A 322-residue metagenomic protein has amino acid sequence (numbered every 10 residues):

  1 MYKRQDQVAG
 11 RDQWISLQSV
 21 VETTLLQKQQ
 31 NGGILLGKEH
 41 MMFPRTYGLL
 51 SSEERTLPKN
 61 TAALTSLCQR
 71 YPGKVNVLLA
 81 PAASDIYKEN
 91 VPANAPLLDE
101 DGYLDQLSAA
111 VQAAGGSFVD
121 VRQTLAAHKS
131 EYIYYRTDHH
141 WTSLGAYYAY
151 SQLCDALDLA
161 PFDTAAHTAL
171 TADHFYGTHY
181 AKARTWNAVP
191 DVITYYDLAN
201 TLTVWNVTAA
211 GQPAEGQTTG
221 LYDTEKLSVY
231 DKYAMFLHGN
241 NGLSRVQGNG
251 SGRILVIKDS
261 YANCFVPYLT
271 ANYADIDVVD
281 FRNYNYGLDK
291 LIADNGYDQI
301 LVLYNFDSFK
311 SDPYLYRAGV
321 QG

Functional and structural regions predicted by a protein language model:
K3-G322: Extracellular glycan-modifying ectodomains
